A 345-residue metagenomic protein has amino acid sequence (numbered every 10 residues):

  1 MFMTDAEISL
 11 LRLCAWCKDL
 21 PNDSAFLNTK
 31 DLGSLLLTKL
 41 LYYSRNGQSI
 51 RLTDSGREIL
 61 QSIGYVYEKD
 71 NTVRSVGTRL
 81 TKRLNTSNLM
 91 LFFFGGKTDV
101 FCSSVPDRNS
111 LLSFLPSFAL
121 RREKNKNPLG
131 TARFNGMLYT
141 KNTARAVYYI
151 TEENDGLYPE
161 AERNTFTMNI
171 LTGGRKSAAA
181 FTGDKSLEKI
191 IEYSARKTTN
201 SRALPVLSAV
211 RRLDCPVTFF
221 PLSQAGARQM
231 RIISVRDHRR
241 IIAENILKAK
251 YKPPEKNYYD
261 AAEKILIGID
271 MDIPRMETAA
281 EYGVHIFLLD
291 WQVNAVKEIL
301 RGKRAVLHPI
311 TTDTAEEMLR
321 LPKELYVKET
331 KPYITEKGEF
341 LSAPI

Functional and structural regions predicted by a protein language model:
M1-L27: Short amphipathic alpha-helical interface segments
M1-S9, Y65-V66, T72-L80: Short alpha-helical segments that sit at the start of domains
A15, D70-M90, F101-S103: A short, highly charged nucleic-acid-interacting micro-segment common to nuclease and nuclease-linked defense proteins
K18-P21, K39, Y43-R45, V147-I150: Conserved, well-structured beta-alpha core segment at the onset of a catalytic domain
D23-L40: Short amphipathic alpha-helical interaction segments
Y42-E68: Accessory beta->alpha helical hairpin/"wing" motif in late/C-terminal subdomains of nucleic-acid enzymes
S87, L91, G95-I345: Electrostatic, structured charged patches in enzyme active sites and in nucleic-acid/phosphate-binding
